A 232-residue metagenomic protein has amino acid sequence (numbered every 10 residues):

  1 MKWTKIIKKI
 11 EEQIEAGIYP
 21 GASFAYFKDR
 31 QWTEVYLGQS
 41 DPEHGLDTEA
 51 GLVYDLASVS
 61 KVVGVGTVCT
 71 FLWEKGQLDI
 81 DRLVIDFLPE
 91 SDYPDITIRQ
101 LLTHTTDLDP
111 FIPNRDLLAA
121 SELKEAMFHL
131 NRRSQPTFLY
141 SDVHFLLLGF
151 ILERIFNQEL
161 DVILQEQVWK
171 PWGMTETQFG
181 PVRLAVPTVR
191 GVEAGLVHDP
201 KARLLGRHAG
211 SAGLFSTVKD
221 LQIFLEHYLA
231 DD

Functional and structural regions predicted by a protein language model:
W3-Y54, Q77, V182: Short, conserved catalytic-motif segment at the N-terminal edge
I7-E11, F24, R30, L52-I80 (+2 more regions): Active-site SXXK
Y19, Q77-L78, Q158, M174: Helix N-cap/coil-helix junction residues
E34, P94-D232: Short, surface-exposed loop or secondary-structure junction motifs that flank catalytic or metal-binding residues
E49-L56, N131-T137: A short glycine/serine-rich beta->alpha loop
D79-P94, P171: Short, glycine/proline-biased beta-turn/loop segments that scaffold the active-site neighborhood
